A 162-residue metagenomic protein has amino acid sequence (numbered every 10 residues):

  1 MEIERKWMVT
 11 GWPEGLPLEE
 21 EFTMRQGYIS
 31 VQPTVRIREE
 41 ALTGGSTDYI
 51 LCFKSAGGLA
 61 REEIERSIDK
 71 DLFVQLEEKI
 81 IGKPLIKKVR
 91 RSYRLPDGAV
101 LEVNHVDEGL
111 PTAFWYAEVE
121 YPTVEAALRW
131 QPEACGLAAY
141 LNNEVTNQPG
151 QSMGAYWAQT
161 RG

Functional and structural regions predicted by a protein language model:
M1-G162: Phosphate-end processing signature that detects enzymes handling 5′-triphosphorylated RNA and polyphosphate
